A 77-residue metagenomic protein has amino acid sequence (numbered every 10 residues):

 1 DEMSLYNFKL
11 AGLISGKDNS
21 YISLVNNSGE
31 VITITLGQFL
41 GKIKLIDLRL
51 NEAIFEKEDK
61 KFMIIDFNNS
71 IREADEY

Functional and structural regions predicted by a protein language model:
D1-Y77: Extended low-complexity, proline-rich intrinsically disordered regions
